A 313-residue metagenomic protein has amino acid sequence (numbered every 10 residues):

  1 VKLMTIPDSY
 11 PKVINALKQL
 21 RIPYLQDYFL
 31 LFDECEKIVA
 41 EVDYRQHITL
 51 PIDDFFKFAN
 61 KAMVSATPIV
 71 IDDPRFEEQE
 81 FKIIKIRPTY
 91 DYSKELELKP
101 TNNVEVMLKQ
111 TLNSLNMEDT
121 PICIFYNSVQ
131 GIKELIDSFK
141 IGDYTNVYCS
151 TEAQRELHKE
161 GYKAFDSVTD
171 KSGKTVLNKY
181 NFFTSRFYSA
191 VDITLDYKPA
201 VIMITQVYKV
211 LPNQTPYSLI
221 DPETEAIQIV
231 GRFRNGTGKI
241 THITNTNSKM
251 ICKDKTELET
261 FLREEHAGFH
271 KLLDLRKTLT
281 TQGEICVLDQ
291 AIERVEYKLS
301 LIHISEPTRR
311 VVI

Functional and structural regions predicted by a protein language model:
V1-N15: Inter-Walker segment of RecA-like/P-loop motor cores
P11-A16, Y180-V201, Q228-N235: SF2 helicase motor core recognition
R21-P51: SF2 helicase catalytic motif II
E34-I38, T49-F76: Conserved helicase ATPase motor motifs in RecA-like P-loop NTPase domains
P68-Q110: Interdomain hinge/linker at the junction between the two RecA-like core domains of SF2 helicases
L115-F139: Conserved strand-helix element at the start of the C-terminal RecA-like helicase core
K209-T237: Conserved SF2 helicase motif VI
I302-I313: Single conserved hydrophobic/aromatic residue that forms the stacking wall/gate of nucleotide- or nucleobase-binding
